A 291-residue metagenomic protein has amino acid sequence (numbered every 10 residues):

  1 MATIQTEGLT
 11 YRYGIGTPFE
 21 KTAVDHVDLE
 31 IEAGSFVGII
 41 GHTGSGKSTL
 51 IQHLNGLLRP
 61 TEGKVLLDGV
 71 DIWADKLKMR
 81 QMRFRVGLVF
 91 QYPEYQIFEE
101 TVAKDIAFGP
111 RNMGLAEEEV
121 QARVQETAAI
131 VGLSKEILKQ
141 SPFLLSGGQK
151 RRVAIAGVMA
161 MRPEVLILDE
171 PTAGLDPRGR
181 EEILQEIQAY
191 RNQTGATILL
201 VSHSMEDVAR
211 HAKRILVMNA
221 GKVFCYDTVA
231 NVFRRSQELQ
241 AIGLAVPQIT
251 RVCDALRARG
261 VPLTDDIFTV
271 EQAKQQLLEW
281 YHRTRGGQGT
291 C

Functional and structural regions predicted by a protein language model:
I15, K64-Q81: ABC ATPase NBD Q-loop/coupling interface
N55: Helix-to-loop junction immediately C-terminal to a conserved catalytic motif
E118-E136: Conserved ABC ATPase "signature" region
S141-L145, Q149: Conserved ABC ATPase signature
R162: Conserved catalytic motifs of ABC-family nucleotide-binding domains
L166-D169: Catalytic Walker B motif of ABC-type/P-loop ATPase nucleotide-binding domains
A220-G221: Conserved ABC ATPase "signature" C-loop
